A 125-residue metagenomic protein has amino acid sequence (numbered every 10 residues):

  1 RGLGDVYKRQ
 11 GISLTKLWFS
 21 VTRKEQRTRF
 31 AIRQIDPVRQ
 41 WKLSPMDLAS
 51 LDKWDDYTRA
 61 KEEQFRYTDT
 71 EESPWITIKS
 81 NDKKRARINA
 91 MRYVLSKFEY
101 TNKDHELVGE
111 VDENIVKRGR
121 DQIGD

Functional and structural regions predicted by a protein language model:
R1, K24, L51-E62, I88: Amphipathic alpha-helical transducer elements in NTP-driven molecular machines
G2-Y7: Short, small-residue-biased leader/transition segments that mark boundaries at the very start of proteins
R9-Q10, S20, I32-P37, Q64-Y67: Short hydrophobic alpha-helical module
I12-E25, P45-A49, T70-A86: Phosphate-binding beta-loop-alpha motif at adenosine-nucleotide cofactor sites
L14, E25, R29-Q40, R59: Domain-level detector of nuclease and nuclease-like folds in predominantly extracellular/periplasmic contexts
V38-K53: Acidic, His- and aromatic-enriched active-site or binding-groove loops in soluble protein domains that engage sugars
R59-E62, R66-D125: NTP-dependent small-molecule kinase module
